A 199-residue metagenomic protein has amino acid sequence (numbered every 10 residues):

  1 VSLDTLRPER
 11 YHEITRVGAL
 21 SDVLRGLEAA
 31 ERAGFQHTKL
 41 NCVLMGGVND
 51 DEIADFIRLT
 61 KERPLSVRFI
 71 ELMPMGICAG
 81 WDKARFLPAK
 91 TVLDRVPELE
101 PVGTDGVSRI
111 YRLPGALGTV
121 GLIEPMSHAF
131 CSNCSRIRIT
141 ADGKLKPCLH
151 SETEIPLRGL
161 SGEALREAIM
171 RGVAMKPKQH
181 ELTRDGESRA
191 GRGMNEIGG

Functional and structural regions predicted by a protein language model:
V1-I70: Radical SAM/AdoMet-radical enzyme domain recognition
R58-E62, L72-G199: Auxiliary Fe-S-binding modules of radical SAM enzymes
